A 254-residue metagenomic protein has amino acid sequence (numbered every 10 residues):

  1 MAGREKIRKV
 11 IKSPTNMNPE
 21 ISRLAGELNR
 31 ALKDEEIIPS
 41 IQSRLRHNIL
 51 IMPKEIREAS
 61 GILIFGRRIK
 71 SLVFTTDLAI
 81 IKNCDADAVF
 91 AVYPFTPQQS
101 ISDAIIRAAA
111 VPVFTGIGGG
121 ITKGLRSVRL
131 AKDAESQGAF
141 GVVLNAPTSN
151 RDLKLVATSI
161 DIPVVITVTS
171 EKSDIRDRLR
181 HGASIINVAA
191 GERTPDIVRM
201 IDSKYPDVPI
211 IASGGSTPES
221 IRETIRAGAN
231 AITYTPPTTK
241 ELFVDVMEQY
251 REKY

Functional and structural regions predicted by a protein language model:
A2-V113, G119-G124, S136: Conserved N-terminal beta1-alpha1 strand-loop-helix module at the mouth
R67-V73, A88-F95, G116-K123, A139-T148 (+3 more regions): Catalytic beta/alpha-barrel core
I80-I81, I105, D133-A134, V156 (+3 more regions): Generic structural signal for hydrophobic
D85-A86, A109-P112, G138-F140, I160-P163 (+3 more regions): Glycine-enriched alpha-helix->loop->beta-strand junction motifs that scaffold or abut catalytic
P94, Q137-S149, S184-I197, A227-Q249: Glycine-rich phosphate-binding active-site loops on the catalytic face of alpha/beta enzymes
F95-I121, R151-E171, R193-P218, Q249-Y254: Alpha-helix-loop-beta-strand connector modules within alpha/beta enzyme cores
L125-A134, S173-H181, S216-Y234: Catalytic cores of alpha/beta
R176-D177, H181, A189, R199-M200: Strongly charged, low-complexity linkers/loops
